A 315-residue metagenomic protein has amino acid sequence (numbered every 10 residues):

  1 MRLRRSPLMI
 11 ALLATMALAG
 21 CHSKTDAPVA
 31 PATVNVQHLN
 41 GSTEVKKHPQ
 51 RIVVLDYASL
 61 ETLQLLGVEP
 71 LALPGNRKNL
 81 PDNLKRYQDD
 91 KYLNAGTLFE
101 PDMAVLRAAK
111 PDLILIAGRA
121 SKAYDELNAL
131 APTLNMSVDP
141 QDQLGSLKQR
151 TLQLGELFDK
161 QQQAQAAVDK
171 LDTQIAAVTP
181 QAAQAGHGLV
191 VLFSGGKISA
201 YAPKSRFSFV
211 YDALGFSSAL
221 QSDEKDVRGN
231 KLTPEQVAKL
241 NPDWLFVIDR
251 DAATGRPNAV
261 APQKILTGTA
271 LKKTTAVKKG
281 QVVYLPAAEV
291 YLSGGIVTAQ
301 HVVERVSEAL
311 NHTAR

Functional and structural regions predicted by a protein language model:
R2-R4, L12, G20-A58, Q161-L189 (+3 more regions): Bacterial Sec-exported substrate-binding components of ABC uptake systems
H38-N40, A95-M103, E224-T233: Short helix-initiation/N-cap motifs at beta->coil->alpha
R51, Y57-V105: A short, structured surface patch at a secondary-structure boundary
R77-D82, A200-N230: Alpha-helical, coiled-coil/dimerization segments enriched in small aliphatic residues
K110-I116, P132, V237, N241-F246: Proline-aspartate-enriched helix->loop->beta-strand connector
K122, S137-Q153, G186-F209, A252-A259: Extracytoplasmic ligand-binding site segments that recognize negatively charged/polar headgroups
S199, D226-T254: Ligand-binding pocket segment of bilobal, Venus flytrap-like solute-binding proteins
V247-R315: Structured C-terminal subdomain patch of bacterial secreted/periplasmic proteins
